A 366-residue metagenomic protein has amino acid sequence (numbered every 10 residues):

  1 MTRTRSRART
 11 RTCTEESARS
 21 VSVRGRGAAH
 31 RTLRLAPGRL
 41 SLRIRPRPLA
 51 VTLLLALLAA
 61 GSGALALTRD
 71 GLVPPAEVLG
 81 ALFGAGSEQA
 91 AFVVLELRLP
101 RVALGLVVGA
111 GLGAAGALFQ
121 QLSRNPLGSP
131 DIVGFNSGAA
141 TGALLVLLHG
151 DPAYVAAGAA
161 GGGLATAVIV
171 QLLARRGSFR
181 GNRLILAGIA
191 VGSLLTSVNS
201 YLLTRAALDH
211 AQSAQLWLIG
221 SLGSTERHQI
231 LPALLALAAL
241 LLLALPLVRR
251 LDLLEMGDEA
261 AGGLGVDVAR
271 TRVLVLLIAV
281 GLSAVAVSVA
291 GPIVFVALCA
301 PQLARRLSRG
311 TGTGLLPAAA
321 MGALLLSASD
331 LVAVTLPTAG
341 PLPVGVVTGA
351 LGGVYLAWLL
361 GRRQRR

Functional and structural regions predicted by a protein language model:
R3-R9, T14-R366: Alpha-helical transmembrane segments in inner-membrane proteins
